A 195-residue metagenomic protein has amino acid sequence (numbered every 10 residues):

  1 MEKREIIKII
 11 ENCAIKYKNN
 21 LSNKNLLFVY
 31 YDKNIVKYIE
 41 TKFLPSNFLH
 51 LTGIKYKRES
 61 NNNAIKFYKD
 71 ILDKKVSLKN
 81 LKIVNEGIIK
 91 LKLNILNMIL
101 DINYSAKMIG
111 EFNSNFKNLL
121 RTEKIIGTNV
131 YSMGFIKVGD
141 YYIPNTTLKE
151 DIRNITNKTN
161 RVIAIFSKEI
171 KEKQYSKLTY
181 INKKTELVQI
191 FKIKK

Functional and structural regions predicted by a protein language model:
M1-L120, K168-K195: An acidic, glycine-rich, mixed-charge low-complexity segment common to nucleic-acid enzymes
R121-T128: Active-site metal-binding core of divalent-cation-utilizing nuclease and nuclease-like domains
T128-I181: Compact beta-sheet-dominated globular domain cores
